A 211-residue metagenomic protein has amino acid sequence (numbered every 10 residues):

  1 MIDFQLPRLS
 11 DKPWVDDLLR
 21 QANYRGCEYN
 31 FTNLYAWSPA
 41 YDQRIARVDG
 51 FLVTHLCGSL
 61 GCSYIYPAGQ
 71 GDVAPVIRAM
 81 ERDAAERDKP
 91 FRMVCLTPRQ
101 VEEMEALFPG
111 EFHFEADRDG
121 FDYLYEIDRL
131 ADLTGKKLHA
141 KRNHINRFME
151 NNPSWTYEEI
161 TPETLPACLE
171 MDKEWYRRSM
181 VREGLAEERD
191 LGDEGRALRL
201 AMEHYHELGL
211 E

Functional and structural regions predicted by a protein language model:
D3-A46, D128-A131, H139-H144, N151-E211: A conserved beta-strand-loop-helix scaffold within acyl/acetyltransferase catalytic domains
D17, C27-Q100: Conserved donor-binding loop and adjoining core beta-sheet/short helix segment in diverse acyl/aminoacyl transferases
L19, S59-G61, P67-G69, I77-A79 (+4 more regions): Surface-exposed beta-strand edges and their flanking turn/coil or helix-capping segments
G26, G50, G58-G61, G69-G71 (+6 more regions): Residue-identity detector for glycine
S38, L56-G58, A85, E115-D117 (+2 more regions): A generic structural signal for short, solvent-exposed coil/turn residues that cap or connect secondary-structure
G69-E163: Acyl-donor-binding surface of acyltransferase catalytic domains
